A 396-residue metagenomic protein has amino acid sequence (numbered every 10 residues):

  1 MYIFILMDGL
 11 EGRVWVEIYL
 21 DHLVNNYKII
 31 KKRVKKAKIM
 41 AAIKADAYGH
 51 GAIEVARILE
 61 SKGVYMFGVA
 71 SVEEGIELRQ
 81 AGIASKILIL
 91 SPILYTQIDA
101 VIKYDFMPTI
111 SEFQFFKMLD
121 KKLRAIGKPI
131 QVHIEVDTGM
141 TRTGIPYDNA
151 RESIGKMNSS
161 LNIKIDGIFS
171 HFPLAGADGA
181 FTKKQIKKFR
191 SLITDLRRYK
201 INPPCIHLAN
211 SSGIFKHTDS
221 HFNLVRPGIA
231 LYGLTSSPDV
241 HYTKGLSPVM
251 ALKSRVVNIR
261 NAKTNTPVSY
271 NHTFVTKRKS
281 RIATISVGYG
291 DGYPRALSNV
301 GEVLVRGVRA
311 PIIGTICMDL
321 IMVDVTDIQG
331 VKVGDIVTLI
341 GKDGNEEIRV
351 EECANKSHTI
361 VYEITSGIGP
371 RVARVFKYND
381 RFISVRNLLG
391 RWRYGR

Functional and structural regions predicted by a protein language model:
M1-Y2, D120: Short intrinsically disordered, low-complexity coil segments enriched in acidic
Y2-L20, V24, E74, I93 (+3 more regions): Active-site anion/phosphate-binding pocket segments in diverse small-molecule metabolic enzymes
D8-L10, V14-I18, H22, A37-H207: Active-site-proximal beta-alpha core segment in soluble small-molecule metabolic enzymes
Y27: Short-chain dehydrogenase/reductase
R33: Conserved PLP-enzyme active-site core in the AAT-like
